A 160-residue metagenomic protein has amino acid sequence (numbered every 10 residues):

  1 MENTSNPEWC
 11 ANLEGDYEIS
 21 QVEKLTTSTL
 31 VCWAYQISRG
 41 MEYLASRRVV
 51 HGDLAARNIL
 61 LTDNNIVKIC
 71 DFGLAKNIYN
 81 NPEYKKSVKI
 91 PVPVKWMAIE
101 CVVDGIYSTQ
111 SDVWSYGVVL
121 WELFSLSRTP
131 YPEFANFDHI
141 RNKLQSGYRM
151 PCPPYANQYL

Functional and structural regions predicted by a protein language model:
M1-L160: Intracellular eukaryotic protein kinase-like catalytic domain
